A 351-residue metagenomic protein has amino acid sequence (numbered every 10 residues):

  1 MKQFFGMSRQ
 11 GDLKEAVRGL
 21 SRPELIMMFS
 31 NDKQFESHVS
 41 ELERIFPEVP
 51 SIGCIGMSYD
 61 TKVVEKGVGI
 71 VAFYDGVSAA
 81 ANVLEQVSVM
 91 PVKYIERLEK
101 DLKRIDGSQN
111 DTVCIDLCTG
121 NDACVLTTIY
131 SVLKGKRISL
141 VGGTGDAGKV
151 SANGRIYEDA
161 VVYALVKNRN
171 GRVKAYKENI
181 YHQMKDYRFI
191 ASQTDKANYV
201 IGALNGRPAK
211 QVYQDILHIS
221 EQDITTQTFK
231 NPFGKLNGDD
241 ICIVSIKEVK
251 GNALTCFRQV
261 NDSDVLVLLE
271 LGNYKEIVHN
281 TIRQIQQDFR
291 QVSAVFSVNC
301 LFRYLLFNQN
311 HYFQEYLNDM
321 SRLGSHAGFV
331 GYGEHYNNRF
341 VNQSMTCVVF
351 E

Functional and structural regions predicted by a protein language model:
M1-E351: Hydrophobic alpha/beta core scaffold segments
